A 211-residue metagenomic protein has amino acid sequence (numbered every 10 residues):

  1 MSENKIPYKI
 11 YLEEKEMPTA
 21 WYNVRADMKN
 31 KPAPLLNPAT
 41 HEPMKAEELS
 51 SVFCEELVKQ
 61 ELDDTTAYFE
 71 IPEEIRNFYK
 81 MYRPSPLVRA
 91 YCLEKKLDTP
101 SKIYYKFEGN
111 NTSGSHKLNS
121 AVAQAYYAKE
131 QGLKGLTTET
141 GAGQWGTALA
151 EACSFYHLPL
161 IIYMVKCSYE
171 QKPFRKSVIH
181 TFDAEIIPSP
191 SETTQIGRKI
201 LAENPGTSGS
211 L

Functional and structural regions predicted by a protein language model:
M1-L211: PLP-dependent amino-acid enzyme catalytic core
